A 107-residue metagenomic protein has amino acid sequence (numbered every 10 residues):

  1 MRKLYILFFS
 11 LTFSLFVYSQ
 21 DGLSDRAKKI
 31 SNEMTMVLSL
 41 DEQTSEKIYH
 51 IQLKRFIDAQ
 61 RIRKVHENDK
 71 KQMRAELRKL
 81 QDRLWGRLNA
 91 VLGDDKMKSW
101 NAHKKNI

Functional and structural regions predicted by a protein language model:
M1-D25: Bacterial Sec-dependent N-terminal signal peptides
S19-I107: Charge-rich (acidic/polar
